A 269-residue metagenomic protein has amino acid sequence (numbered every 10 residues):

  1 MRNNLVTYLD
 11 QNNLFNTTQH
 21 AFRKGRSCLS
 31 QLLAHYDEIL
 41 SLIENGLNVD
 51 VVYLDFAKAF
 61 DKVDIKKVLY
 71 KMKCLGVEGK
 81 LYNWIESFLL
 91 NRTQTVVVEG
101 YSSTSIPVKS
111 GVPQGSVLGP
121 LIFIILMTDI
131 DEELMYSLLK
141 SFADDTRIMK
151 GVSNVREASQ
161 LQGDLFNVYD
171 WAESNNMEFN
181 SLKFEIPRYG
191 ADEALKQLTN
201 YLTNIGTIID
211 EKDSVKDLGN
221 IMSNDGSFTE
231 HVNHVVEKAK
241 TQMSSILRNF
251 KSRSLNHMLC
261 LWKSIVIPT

Functional and structural regions predicted by a protein language model:
M1, L5, H35, D55 (+11 more regions): Mobile genetic element proteins and their domesticated derivatives, centered on retroelements and DNA transposons
M1-L5, Q31-L42, E157-N176, K240: Inter-domain linker/hinge segments that demarcate the starts of reverse transcriptase and RNase H-type modules
M1-P113: Conserved pre-catalytic core of RNA-dependent polymerases
N4-Q19, P120-M149: Active-site palm subdomain of RNA-directed nucleic acid polymerases
K58-L75, T146-E173: Catalytic palm subdomain of template-directed nucleic-acid polymerases, centered on the conserved carboxylate motif
G115, D145-R156, F166, W171 (+4 more regions): A shared catalytic/ligand-binding motif for oxyanion handling
G163, E178-D213: Short, conserved micro-motifs composed of acidic
I209-T269: Basic, alpha-helical interaction scaffolds
